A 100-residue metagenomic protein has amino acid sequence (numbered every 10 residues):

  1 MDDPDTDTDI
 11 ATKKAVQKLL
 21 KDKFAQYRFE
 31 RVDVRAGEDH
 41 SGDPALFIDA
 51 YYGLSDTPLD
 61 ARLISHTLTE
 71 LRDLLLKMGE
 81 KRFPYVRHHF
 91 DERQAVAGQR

Functional and structural regions predicted by a protein language model:
M1-K14: N-terminal presequence-like segments and adjacent domain-start helices
D3, Q17-Q26: Short, charged, low-hydrophobicity "junction" segments
T6, E38, T57, H88: Short, charged/polar micro-motifs that form catalytic or ligand-binding hotspots
T12-K21, D56-E80: Short, non-transmembrane amphipathic alpha-helical segments
Q26-Y52: Short edge beta-strands and adjacent turn/loop segments
E38, L54, E92-Q94: Feature marks short, surface-exposed loop/turn motifs that line or immediately flank catalytic pockets and channel
D43, T57-L59, A95: Intrinsically disordered, low-complexity acidic/polar segments
D73-Q99: A short amphipathic beta-strand at an alpha->beta junction
